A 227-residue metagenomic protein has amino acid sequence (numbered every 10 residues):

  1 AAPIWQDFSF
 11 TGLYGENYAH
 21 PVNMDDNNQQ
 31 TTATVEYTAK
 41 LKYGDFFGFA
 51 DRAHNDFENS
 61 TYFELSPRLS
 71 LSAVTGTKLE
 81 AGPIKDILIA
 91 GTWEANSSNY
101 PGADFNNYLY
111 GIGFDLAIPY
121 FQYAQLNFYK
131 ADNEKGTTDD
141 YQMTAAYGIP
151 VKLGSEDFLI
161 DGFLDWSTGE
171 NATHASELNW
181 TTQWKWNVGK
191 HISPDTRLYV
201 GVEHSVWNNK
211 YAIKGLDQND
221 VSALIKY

Functional and structural regions predicted by a protein language model:
A2-A53: Short glycine/proline- and aromatic-enriched beta-strand/turn motifs that initiate or cap beta-hairpins
A2-Q6, Y43-F47, L71-L88, A117-A124 (+2 more regions): Short loop/turn motifs that connect adjacent beta-strands in outer-membrane beta-barrel proteins
G12-Y18, R52-D56, G91-N99, F128-E134 (+3 more regions): Transmembrane beta-strands of outer-membrane beta-barrel pores
D26-Q30, E58-Y62, G82-I84, A103-N107 (+3 more regions): Transmembrane beta-barrel outer-membrane domains
T38-K40, R68-S70, G113-A117, A146-P150 (+2 more regions): Transmembrane beta-barrel domains of outer membrane proteins
G48-G102, E177: Surface-exposed loop and membrane-interface regions of Gram-negative outer-membrane beta-barrel proteins
N127-R197, V206-N208: Outer-membrane beta-barrel transmembrane domain signature
D217-Y227: Outer-membrane beta-barrel "beta-signal"
